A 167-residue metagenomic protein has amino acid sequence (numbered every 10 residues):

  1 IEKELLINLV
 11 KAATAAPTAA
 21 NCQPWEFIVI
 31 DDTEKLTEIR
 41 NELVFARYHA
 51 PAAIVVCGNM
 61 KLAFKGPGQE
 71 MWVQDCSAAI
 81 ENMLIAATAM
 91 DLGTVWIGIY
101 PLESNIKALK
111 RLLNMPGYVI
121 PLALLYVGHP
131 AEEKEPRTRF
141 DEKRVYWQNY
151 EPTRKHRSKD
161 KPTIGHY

Functional and structural regions predicted by a protein language model:
I1-Y167: Acidic, surface-exposed loops and disordered segments
